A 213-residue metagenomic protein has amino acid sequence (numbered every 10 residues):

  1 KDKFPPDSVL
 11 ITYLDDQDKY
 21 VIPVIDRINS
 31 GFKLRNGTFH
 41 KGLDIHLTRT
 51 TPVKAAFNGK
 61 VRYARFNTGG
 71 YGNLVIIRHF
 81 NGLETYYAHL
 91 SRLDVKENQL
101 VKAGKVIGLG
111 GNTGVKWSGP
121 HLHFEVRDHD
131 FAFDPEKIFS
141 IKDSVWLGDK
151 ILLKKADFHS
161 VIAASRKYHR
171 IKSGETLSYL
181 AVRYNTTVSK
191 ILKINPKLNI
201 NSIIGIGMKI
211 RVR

Functional and structural regions predicted by a protein language model:
P6-L14, I25-A55: Short glycine/threonine/proline-enriched tight-turn/helix- or strand-capping micro-motif at secondary-structure
N29, H46, K60-R62, S91 (+1 more regions): Conserved positions in beta-strands of structured domains
H40, A55-D94, P120-H121, M208: Zn2+-dependent peptidoglycan hydrolase active-site motif and core
P52-Y63, V95-G110, I206: Short, well-structured beta-strand-loop connectors
V75-R78, Q99-S160: Conserved, short, structured surface segments that act as functional micro-motifs
K154-T187, I204-V212: Primarily a LysM-type cell-wall glycan-binding module
L192-I206: Short acidic, glycine/serine/threonine-rich helix-capping segments at coil-helix boundaries
